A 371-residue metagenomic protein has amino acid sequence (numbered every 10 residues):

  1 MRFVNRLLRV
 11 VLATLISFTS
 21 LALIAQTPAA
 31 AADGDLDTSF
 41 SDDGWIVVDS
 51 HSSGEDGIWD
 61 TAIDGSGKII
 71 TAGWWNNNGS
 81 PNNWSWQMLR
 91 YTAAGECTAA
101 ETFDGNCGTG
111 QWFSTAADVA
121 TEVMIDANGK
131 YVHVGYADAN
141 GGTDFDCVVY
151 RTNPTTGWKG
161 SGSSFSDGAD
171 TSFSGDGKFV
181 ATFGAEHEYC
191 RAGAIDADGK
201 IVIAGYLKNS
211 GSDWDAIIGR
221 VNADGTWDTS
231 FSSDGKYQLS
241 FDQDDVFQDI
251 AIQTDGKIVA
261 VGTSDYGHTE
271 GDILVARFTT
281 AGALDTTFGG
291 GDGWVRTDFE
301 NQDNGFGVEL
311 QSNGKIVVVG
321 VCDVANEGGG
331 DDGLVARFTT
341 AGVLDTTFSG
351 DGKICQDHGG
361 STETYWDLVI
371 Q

Functional and structural regions predicted by a protein language model:
M1-A31: Sec-dependent, cleavable N-terminal signal peptides
T27-Q371: A sequence-level/structural motif corresponding to short, flexible coil/turn segments enriched in small polar residues
